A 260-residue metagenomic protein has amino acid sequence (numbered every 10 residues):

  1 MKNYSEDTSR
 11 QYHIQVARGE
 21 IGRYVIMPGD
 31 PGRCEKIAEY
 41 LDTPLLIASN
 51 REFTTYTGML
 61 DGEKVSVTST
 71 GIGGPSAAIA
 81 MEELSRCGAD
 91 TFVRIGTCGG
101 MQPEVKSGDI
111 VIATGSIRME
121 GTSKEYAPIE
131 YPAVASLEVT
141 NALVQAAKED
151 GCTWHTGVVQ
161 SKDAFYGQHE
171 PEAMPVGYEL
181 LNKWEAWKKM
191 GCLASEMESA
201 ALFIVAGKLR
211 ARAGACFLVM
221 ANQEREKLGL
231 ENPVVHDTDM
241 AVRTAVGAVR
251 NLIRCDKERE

Functional and structural regions predicted by a protein language model:
M1-A142: Metabolite-binding pocket within alpha/beta catalytic cores that recognizes anionic/polar moieties
P28-G32, I72-I79, C87, V105 (+6 more regions): Conserved active-site and cofactor/substrate-binding residues in soluble primary-metabolism enzymes
P44-S49, G151-V158, I253-E260: Flexible, glycine/charged-enriched surface loops at secondary-structure junctions
D90-T91, L193, R212: Short acidic/polar active-site loop segments enriched in Thr and Asp
A133-G191: Active-site rim beta-loop-alpha module in soluble metabolic enzymes
A142-D150, V205, T244-C255: Generic non-transmembrane alpha-helical segments
A200-P233: Zn-dependent metallopeptidase/amidohydrolase metal-coordination segment
Q223-E260: His/Asp/Glu-rich mid-to-C-terminal helical/loop segments that flank catalytic regions of hydrolases
